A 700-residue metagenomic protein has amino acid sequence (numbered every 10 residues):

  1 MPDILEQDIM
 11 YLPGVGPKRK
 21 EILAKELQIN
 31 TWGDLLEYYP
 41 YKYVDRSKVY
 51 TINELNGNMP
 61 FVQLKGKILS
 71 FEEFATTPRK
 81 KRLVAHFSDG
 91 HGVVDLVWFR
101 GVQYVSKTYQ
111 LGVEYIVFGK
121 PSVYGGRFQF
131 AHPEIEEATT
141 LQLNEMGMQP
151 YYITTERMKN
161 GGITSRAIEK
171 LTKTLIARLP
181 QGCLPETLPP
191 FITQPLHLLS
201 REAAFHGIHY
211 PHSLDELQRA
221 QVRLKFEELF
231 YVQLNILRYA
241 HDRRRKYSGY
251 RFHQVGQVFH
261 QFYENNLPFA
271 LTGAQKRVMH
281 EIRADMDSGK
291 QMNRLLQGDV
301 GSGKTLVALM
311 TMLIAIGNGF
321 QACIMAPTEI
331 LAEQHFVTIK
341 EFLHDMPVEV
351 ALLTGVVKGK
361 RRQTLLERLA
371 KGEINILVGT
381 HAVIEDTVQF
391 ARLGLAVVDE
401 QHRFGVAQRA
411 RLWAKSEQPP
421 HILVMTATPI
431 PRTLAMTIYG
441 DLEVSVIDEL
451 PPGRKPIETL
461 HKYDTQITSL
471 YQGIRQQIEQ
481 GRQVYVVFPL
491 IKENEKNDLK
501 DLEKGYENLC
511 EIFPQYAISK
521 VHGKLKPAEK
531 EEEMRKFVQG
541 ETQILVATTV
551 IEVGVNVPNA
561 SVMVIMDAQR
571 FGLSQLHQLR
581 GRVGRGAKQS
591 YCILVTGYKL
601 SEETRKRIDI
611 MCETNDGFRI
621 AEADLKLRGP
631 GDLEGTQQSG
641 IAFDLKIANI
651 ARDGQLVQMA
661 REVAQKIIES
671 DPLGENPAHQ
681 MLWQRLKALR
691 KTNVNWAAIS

Functional and structural regions predicted by a protein language model:
M1-P13, K25, V232, D242: Long, highly charged, low-complexity intrinsically disordered interaction regions that mediate electrostatic DNA/RNA
E21-I22, Y250-L296: Conserved pre-motif I regulatory segment
Y38-I68: OB-fold nucleic-acid-binding modules
F74-N266: Upstream accessory/linker segments immediately N-terminal to the RecA-like ATPase cores of bacterial MutS and a subset
A138-T140, L395, R411-W413, V424 (+9 more regions): N-terminal cationic and glycine-rich segments that engage phosphates or anionic surfaces
R277-H280, S288-D609, L673: Inter-lobe coupling/hinge segments of SF2-like helicase ATPases
Q515, M534-I544, I551-P558, M563-M566 (+4 more regions): Accessory helical-bundle/CTD segments and flexible terminal tails appended to RecA-like ATPase motors
